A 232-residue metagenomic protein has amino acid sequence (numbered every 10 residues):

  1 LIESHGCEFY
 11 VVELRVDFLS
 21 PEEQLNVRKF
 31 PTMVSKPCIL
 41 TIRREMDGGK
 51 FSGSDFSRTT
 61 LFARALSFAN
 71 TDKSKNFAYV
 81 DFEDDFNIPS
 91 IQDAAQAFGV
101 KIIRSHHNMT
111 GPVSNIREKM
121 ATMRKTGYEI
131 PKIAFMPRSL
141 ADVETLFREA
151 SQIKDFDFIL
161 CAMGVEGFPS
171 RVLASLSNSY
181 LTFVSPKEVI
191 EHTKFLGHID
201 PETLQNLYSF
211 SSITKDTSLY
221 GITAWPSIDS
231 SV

Functional and structural regions predicted by a protein language model:
L1-E8, S212-T214, G221-I222: Extended hydrophobic/aromatic-rich secondary-structure runs
L1-V113: Active-site beta->alpha loop and helix N-cap motifs at the rims of alpha/beta catalytic domains
I2, V27, F62, K119-M120 (+2 more regions): Generic hydrophobic alpha-helical segments
R15-P21, P137-R138, W225-S227: Short, glycine-rich nucleotide/cofactor-binding loops
R43, H107, M163, A224-W225: Cofactor-binding loop segments of dinucleotide-utilizing enzymes, especially the Rossmann-like FAD- and NAD(P)+-binding
V80-D81, L160, T223-S227: A generic secondary-structure micro-motif detector that highlights 1-2 residue hydrophobic/ambivalent hotspots embedded
D85-L219: Catalytic alpha/beta core domains of metabolic enzymes, predominantly
D216-V232: An N-terminal-biased, well-structured beta-alpha scaffold segment characteristic of Rossmann-like dinucleotide-binding
